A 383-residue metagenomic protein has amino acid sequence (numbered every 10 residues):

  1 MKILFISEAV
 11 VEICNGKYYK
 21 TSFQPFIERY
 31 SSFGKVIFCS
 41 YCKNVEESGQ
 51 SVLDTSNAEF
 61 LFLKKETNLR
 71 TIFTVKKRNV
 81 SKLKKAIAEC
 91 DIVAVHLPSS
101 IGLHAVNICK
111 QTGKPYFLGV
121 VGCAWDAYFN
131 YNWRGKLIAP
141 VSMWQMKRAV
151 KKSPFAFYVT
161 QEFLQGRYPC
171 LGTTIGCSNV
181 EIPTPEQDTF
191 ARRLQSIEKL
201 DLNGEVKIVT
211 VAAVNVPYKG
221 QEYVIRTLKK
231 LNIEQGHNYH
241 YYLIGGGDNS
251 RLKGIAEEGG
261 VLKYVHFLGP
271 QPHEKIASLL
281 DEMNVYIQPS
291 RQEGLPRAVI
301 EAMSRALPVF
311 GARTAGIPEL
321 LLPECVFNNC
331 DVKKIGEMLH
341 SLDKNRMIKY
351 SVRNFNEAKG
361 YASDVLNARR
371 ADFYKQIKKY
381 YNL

Functional and structural regions predicted by a protein language model:
L4, S196-K219, I225-L228: Conserved donor-binding/catalytic core segment of Leloir-type glycosyltransferases
C42, M143-L194, R370: A short, active-site helix/loop in glycosyltransferases that binds the activated sugar's phosphate group
I87, P270-Q271, S278-M283: Short alpha-helical donor nucleotide-sugar binding micro-motif in glycosyltransferases
V211-V216, R226, Y239-K253, G269: Glycosyltransferase donor-sugar binding loop
K253-Q271: Nucleotide-activated donor-binding/catalytic signature segment of Leloir-type glycosyltransferases, i.e., the conserved
P289-R291: Aromatic "clamp/platform" in nucleotide-sugar-dependent glycosyltransferases that forms part of the donor/acceptor
V299, P308-G311: Short hydrophobic beta-strand element within catalytic cores of glycosyltransferases and related nucleotide-activated
P323-K333, H340-R346: Conserved acidic donor-binding segment of nucleotide-sugar-dependent glycosyltransferases
